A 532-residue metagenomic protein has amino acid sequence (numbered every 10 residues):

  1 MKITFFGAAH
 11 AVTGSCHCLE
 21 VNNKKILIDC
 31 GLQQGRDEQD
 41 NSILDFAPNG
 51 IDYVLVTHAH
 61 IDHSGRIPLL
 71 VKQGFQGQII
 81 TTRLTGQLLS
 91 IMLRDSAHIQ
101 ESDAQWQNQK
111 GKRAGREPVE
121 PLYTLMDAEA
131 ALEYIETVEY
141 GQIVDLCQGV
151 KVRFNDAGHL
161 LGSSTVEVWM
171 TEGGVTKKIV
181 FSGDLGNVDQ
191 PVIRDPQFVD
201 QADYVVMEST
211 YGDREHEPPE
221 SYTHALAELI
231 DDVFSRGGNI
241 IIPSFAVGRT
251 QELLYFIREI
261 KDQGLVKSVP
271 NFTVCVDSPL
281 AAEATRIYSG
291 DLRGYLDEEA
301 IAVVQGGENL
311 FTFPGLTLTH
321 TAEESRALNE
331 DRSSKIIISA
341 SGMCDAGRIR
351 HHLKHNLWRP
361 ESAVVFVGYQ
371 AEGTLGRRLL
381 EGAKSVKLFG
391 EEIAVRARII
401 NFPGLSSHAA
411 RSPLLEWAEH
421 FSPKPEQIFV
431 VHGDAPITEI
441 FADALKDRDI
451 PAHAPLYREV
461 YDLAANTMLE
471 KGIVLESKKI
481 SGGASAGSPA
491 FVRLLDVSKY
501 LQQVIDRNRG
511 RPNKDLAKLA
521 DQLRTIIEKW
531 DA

Functional and structural regions predicted by a protein language model:
M1-L55, H60, S64, V71-E252 (+2 more regions): His/Asp/Glu-rich metal-coordinating catalytic cores of metallo-dependent phosphodiesterases/hydrolases acting on
D52, D203, K335, S362 (+1 more regions): Conserved acidic residues
V150-F154, I287-Y295, L415-W417, A464-E476: Short, surface-exposed amphipathic charged segments that create phosphate/polyanion-binding patches used for binding
P191-V206, L292-A300, Q370-R396: Short, compositionally biased "basic patch" segments
L229-T374, V386-K387, S422, I437-E439 (+2 more regions): Hard-cation-handling environments
D232, R458-K518: Charged, amphipathic alpha-helical linkers/stalks
R359, G433-S477: C-terminal, active-site-flanking charged/polar segments
K387-A418: Generic long, charged, amphipathic alpha-helical segments
